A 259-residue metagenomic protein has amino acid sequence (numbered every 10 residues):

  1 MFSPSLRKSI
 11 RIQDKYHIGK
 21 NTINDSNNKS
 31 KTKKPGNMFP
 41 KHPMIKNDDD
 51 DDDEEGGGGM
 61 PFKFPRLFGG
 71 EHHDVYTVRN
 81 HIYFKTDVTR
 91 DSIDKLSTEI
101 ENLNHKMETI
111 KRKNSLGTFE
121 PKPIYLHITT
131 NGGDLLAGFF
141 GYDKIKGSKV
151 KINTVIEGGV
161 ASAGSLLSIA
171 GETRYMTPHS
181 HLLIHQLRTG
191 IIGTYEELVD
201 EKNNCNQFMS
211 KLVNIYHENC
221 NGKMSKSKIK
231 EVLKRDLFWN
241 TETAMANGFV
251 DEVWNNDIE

Functional and structural regions predicted by a protein language model:
M1-E259: Terminal-region recognition feature
